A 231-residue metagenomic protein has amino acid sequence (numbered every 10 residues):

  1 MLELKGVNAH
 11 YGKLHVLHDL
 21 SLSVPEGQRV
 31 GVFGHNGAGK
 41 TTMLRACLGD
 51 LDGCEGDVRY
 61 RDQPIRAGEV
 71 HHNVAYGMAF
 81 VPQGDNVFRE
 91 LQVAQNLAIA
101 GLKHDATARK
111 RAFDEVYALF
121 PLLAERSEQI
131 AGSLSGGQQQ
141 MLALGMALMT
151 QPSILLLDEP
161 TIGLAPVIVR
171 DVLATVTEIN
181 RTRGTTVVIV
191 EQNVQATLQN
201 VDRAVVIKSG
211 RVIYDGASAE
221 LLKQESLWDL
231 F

Functional and structural regions predicted by a protein language model:
G12, D52, V93-R111, L119-P121 (+1 more regions): ABC-type ATPase nucleotide-binding domains, specifically the catalytic core motifs of the NBD
F33-H35: The feature captures the beta-strand-to-loop junction immediately N-terminal to the Walker
L48: Helix-to-loop junction immediately C-terminal to a conserved catalytic motif
G56-I65, Y76, R109-F113, Y214: Conserved ABC transporter NBD signature motif
I130-L134: Conserved ABC ATPase signature
A147-L148: ABC ATPase C-loop
R170-R183: Helical segment within the ABC ATPase nucleotide-binding domain
